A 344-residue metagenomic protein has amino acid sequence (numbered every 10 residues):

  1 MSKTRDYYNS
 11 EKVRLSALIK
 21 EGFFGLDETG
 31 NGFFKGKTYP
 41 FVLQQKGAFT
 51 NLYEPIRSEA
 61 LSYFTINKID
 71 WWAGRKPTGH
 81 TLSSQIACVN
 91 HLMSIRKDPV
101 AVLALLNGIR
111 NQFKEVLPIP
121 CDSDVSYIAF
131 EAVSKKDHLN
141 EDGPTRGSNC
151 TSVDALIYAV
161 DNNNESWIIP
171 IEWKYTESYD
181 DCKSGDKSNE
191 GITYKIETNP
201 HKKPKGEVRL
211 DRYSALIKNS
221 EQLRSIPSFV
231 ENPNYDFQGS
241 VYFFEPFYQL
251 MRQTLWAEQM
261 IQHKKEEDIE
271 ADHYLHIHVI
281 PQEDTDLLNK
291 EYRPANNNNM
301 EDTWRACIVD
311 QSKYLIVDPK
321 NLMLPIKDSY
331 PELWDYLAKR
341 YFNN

Functional and structural regions predicted by a protein language model:
M1-N344: Charged, terminal alpha-helix-loop-beta segments that serve as non-catalytic nucleic-acid engagement and/or assembly
